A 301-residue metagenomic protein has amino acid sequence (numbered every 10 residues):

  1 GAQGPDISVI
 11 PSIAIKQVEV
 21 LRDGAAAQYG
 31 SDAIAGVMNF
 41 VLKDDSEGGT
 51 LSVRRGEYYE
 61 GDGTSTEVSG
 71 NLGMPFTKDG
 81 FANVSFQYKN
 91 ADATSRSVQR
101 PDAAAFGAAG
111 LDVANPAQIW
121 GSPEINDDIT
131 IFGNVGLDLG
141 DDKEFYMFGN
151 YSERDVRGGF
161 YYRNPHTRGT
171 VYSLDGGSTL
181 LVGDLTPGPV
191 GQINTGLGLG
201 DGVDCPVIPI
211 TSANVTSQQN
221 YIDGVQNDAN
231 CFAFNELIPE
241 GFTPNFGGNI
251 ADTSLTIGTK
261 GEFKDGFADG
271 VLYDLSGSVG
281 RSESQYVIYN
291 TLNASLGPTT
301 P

Functional and structural regions predicted by a protein language model:
G1, Y29-I34, T64, V98: Short, glycine-/polar-rich solvent-exposed loops and beta-turns at beta-strand/coil boundaries
G1-R22: Short acidic/polar hinge/loop motifs at secondary-structure boundaries that mediate gating or recognition
P5-S8, D32-V53, T66-G70: N-terminal periplasmic accessory domains that precede and gate Gram-negative outer-membrane beta-barrel machines
V18-E19, M38-F40, V84: Non-catalytic regulatory/gating segments with a bias toward low-complexity or hydrophobic composition
V20-L21, S52-R55, D112-I119, E236-T243 (+1 more regions): Extracytoplasmic loops and strand-loop junctions of Gram-negative outer membrane beta-barrel proteins
D23, R54-Y58, Q87-K89, N150-R154 (+1 more regions): Outer-membrane beta-barrel pore domains and translocons
E60-E240, P244-F263, F267-A268: Transmembrane beta-barrel wall of Gram-negative outer-membrane proteins
G159-H166, L174, Q226-N227, A268-P301: Small-side-chain secondary-structure face that scaffolds active or pore-lining regions
